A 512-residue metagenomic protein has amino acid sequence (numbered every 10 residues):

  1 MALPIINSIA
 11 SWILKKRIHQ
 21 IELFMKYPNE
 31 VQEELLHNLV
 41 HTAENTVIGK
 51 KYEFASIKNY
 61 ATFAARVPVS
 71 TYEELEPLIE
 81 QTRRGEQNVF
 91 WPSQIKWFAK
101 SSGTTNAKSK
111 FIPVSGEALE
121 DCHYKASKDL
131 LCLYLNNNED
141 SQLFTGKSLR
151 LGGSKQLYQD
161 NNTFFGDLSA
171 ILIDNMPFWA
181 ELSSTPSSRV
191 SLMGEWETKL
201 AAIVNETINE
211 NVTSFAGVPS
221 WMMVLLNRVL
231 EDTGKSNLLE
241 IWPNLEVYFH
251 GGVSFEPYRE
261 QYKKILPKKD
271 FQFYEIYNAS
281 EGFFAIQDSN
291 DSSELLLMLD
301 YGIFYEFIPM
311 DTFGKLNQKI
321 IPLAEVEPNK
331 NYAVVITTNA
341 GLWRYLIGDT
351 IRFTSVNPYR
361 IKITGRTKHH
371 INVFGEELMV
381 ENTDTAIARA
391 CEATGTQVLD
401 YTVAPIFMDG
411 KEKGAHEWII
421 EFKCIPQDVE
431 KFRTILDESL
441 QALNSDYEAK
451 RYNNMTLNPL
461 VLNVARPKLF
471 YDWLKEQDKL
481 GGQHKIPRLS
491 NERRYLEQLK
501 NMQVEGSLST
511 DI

Functional and structural regions predicted by a protein language model:
M1-A55, T62-S70, L78-G85, T163 (+1 more regions): Active-site glycine/GP-rich loop and adjacent strand/helix microenvironment that borders small-molecule binding pockets
L39, K58-N59, T71, G116-H123 (+1 more regions): Accessory carbohydrate-recognition regions in carbohydrate-active enzymes
R83-K100: Conserved pre-ATP/AMP-binding loop-to-beta segment of ANL
Q87-N88, K108-A118, E240, V247: Non-catalytic, beta-rich accessory domains that mediate macromolecular interactions or localization
F98-I112: Conserved adenylation A10 loop of the ANL superfamily
T104-T105, D129-N137, L151, R228: Mid-sequence acidic-hydrophobic segments that form the walls of catalytic/ligand-binding cavities or oligomerization
V114-N136: Conserved structural elements of the adenylate-forming
L133-P177: Conserved AMP-binding loop of ANL adenylate-forming enzymes
